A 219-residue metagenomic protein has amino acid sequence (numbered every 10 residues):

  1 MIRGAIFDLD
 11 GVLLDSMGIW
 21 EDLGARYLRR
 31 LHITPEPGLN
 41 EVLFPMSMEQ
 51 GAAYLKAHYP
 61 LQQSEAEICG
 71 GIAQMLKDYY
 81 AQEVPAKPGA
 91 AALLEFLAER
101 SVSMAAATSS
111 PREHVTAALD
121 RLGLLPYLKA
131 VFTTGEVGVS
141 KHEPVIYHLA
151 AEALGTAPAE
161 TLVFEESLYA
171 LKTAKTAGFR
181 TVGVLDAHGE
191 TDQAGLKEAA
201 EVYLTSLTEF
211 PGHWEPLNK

Functional and structural regions predicted by a protein language model:
M1-R3, E95-A98, P111-K219: Asp-based, Mg2+/Mn2+-dependent phosphohydrolase catalytic module
I2-R100, L125: N-terminal helical cap/lid subdomain that shapes the substrate entry/recognition surface in HAD-like hydrolases
V12, T108-S110: Conserved phosphate-coupling serine/threonine residues in phosphotransfer and NTP-handling enzymes
D15, V84, A106, G138 (+1 more regions): Residue-level marker of alpha-helix boundaries and capping positions
G18, T108, A117: Conserved catalytic-core motifs of eukaryotic protein kinase domains, centered on the activation segment
T34, S103, R180: Residue-level detector of anion-binding/catalytic polar loops
Y80-P85, S109, T181-G183: Short, flexible loop segments at the rims of nucleotide/cofactor-binding pockets, characterized by
